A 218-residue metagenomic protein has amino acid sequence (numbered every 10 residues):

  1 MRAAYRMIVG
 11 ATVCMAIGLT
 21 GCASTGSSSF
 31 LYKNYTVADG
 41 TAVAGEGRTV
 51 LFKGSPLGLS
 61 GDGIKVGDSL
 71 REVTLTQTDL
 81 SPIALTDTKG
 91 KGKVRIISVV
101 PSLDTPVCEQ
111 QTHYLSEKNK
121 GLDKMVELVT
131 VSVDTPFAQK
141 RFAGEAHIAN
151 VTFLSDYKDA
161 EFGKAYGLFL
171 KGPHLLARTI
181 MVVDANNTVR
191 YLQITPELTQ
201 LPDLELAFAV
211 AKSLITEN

Functional and structural regions predicted by a protein language model:
R2-V9, V13-T76: N-terminal targeting signals for export/organelle localization
S69, V94, L175-A177: Short, small/polar residue-rich loop motifs at catalytic or cofactor-binding pockets
T74, T86-D87, I194: Short clusters of small/polar residues that mark proteolytic maturation junctions
D79-S81, N186: Residue-level recognition of short loop/turn positions
A84-L115, E127: Short active-site neighborhood of thiol/selenol oxidoreductases, capturing the structured segment around
E109-I148, F153, A160-F162: Structural microenvironment flanking redox-active thiols in thiol-disulfide oxidoreductases
K164-L170: Short, basic/aromatic recognition patches
A177-N218: Thiol-/selenol-based redox modules, centered on thioredoxin-like and closely related oxidoreductase domains
